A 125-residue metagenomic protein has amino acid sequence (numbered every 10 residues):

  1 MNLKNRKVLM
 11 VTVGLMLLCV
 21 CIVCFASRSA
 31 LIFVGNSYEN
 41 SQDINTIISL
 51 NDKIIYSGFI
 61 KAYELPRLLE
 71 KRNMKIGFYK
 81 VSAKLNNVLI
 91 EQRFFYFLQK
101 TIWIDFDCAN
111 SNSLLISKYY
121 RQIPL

Functional and structural regions predicted by a protein language model:
M1-C21: N-terminal Sec-pathway targeting helices
C19-N73, F78-K80, K84-L125: Short loop/turn and low-complexity linker motifs enriched in small/turn-promoting residues
